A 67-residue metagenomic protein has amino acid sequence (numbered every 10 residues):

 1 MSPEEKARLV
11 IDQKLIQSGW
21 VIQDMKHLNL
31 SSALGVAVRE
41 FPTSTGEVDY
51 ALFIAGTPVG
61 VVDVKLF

Functional and structural regions predicted by a protein language model:
M1-F67: Nucleic acid-processing catalytic cores of prokaryotic defense/repair systems
